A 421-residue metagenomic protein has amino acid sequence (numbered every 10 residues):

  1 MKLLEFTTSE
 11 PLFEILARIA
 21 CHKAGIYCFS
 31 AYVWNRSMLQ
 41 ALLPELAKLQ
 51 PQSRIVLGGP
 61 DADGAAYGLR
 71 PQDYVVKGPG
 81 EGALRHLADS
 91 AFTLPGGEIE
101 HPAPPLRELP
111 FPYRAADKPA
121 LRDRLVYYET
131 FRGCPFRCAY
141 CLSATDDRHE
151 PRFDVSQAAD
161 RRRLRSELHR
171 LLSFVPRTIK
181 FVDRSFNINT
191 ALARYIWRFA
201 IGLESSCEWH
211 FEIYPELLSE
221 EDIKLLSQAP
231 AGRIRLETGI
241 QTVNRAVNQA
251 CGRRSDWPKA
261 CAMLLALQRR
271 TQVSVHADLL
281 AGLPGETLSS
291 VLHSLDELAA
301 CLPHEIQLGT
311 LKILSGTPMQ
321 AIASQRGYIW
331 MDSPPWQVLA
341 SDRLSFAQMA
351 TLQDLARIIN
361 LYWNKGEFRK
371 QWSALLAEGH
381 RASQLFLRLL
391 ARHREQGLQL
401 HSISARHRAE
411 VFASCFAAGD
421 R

Functional and structural regions predicted by a protein language model:
M1-R165, S173: Acidic, low-complexity intrinsically disordered segments
T7, I26, R165, L172-V182 (+3 more regions): Conserved C-terminal portion of the radical SAM core fold that forms the substrate/S-adenosylmethionine-binding
F13, L39-Q40, L69, E81 (+3 more regions): Conserved strand-to-helix beginnings and helix N-cap segments that scaffold or border functional pockets
A20-C21, Q72-V76, W197-R198, S227 (+2 more regions): Short, hinge-like loop/turn segments at secondary-structure boundaries
G25, Q52, A356-R421: Radical SAM enzyme core and accessory elements
W34-N35, N187-I188, P215-L218, G282-E286: Glycine-/small-residue-rich active-site loops that bind phosphorylated ligands and cofactors
F111-V273: Radical SAM [4Fe-4S] cluster-binding motif and immediate context
